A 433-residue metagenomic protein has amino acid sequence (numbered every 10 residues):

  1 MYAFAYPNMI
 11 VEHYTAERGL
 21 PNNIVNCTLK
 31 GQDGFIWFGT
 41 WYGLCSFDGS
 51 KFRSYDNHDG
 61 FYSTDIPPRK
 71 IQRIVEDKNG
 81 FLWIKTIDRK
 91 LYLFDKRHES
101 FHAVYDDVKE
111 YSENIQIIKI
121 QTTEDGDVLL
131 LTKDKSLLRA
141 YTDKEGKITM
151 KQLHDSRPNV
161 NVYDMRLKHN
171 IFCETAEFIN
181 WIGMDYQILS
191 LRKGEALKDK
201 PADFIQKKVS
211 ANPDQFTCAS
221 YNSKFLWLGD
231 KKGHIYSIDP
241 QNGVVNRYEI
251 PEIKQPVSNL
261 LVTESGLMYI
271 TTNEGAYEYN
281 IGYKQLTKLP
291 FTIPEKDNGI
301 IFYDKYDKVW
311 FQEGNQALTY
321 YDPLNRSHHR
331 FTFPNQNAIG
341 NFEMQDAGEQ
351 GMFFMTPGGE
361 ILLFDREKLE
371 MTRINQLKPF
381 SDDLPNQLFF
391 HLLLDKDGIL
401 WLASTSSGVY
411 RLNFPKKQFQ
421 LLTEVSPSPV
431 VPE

Functional and structural regions predicted by a protein language model:
M1-E433: Carboxylate-rich, polar loop motifs that coordinate divalent cations or form catalytic acidic clusters
